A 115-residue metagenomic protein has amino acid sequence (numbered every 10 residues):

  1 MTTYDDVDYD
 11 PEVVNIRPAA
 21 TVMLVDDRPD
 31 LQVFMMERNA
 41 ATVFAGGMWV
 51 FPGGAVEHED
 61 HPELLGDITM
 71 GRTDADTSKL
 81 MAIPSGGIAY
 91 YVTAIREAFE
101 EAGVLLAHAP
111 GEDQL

Functional and structural regions predicted by a protein language model:
M1-L115: N-terminal leader/linker segments that precede catalytic domains of diphosphate-processing enzymes
